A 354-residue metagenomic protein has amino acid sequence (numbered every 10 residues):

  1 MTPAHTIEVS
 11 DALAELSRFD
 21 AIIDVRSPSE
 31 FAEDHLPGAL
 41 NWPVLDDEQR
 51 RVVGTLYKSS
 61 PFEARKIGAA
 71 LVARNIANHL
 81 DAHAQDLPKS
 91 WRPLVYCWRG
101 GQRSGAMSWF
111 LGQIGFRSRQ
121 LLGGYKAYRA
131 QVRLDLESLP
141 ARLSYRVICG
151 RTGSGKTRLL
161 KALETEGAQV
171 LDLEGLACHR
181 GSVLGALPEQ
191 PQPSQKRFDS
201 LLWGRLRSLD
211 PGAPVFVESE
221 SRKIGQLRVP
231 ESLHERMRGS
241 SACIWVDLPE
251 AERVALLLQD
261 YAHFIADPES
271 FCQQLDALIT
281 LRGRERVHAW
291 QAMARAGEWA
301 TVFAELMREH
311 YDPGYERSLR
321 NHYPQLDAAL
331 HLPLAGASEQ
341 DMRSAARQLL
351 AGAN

Functional and structural regions predicted by a protein language model:
M1-P37, R133-P140, Y145-C149: Flexible, polar/low-complexity N-terminal or interdomain linker segments that lie immediately upstream of folded
L16-P88: Positively charged, proline/Ser/Thr-rich regional signature most characteristic of the Rhodanese/CDC25-like
P37-G38, L143, M237-A242: Short glycine-/polar-rich loops that comprise or flank the Walker A/P-loop and associated switch/sensor motifs
A64-L122: Catalytic cysteine-centered active loop of the rhodanese-like fold, especially the PTP/DSP P-loop
Q102-S104, S144-T165: Glycine-rich phosphate-binding P-loop
F116-A130, D172-A177: A short glycine-rich beta-strand->turn/loop micro-motif centered on a GG-aromatic cluster
T165-R236: Conserved nucleotide-sensing/catalytic segment adjacent to the nucleotide-binding pocket in NTP-handling enzymes
M237-C243, D247-N354: Conserved NTP phosphate-binding and transfer environment spanning the P-loop NTPase/kinase superfamily
